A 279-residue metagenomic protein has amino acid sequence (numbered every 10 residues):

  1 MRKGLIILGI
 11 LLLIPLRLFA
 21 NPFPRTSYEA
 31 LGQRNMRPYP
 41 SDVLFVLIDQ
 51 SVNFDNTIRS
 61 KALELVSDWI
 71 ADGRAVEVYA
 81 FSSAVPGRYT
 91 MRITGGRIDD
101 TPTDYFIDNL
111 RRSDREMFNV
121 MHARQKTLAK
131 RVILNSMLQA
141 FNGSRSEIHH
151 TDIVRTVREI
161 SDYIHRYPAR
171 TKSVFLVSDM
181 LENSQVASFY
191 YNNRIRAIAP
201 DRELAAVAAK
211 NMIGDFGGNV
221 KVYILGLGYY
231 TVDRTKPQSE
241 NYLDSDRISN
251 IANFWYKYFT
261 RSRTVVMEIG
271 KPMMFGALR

Functional and structural regions predicted by a protein language model:
M1-G4: Positively charged n-region of N-terminal signal peptides that target proteins for export
I10-F19: Hydrophobic h-region of N-terminal signal peptides that target proteins for export in Gram-negative bacteria
L18-N35, P102: Von Willebrand factor
Y39-V52, S136-N142, R234-E240: Acidic/histidine-rich, surface-exposed loop or edge segments in extracytoplasmic proteins
P40-M121, S173-F175, F275-G276: Von Willebrand factor
I107-R170: Von Willebrand factor
G143-G226: Flexible, glycine-rich surface segments
P200-R279: Von Willebrand factor type A / integrin I
